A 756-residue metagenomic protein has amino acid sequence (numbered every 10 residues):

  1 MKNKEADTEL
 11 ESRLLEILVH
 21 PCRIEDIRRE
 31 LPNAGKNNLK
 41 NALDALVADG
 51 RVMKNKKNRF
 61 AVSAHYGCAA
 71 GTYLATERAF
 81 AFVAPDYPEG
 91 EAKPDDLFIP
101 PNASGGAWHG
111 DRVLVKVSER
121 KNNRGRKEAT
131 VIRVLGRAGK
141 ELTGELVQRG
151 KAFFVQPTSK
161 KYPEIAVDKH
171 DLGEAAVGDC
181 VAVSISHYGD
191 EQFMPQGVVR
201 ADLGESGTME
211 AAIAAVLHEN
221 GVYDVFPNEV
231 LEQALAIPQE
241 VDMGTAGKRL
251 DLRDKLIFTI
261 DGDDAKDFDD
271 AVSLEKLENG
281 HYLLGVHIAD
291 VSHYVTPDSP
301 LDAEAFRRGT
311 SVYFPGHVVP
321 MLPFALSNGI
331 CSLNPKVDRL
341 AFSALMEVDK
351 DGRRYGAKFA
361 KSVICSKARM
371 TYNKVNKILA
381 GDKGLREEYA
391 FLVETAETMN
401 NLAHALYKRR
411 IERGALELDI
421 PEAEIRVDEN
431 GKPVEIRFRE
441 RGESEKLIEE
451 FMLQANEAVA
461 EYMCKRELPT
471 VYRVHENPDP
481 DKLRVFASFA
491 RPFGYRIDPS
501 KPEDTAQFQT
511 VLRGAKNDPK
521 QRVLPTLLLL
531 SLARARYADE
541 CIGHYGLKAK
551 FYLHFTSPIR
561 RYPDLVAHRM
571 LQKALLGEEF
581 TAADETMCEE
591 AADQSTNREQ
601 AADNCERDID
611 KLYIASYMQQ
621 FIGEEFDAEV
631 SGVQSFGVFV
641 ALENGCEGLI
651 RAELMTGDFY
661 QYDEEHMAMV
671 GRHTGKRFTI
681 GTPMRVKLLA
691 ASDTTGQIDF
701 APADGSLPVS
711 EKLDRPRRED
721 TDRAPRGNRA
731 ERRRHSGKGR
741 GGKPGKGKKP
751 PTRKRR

Functional and structural regions predicted by a protein language model:
M1-G285, S292-D338, N376-K377, A668-T674 (+1 more regions): Charge-lined substrate channels and their catalytic hotspots, especially those that engage the 3′ end of RNA
R29, V177, A182, H187-G189 (+7 more regions): Electropositive polyanion-binding surfaces
Y73-A75, L146, V630-G632, L642 (+1 more regions): Non-cytosolic beta-sheet module surface loops
E91-I99, Y162-V167, C646-Y662, S710-K712: A short macromolecule-binding patch
V115, V183, V633, V686-L688: A generic structural signal for residues embedded in beta-strands
R124, G144, Q192, L689-A703: Internal insertion modules embedded within essential enzymes
L203, A701-V709: Short beta-strand-to-coil "C-cap" segments at the C-terminal boundary of structured domains/repeats, marking
R651-T694, I698, E711-E719, R723: Intrinsically disordered, low-complexity linker and terminal regions at domain boundaries
